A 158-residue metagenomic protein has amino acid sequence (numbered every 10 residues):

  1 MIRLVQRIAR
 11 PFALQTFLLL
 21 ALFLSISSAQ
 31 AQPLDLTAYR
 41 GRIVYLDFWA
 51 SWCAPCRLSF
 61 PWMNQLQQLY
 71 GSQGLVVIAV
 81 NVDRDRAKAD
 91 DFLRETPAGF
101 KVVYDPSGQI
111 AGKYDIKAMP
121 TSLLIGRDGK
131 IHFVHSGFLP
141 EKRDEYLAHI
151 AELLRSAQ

Functional and structural regions predicted by a protein language model:
M1-R10: N-terminal secretory signal peptides that target proteins for export/translocation
P11-S25: Bacterial N-terminal signal peptides
A29-P33: Boundary at the C-terminal end of the N-terminal hydrophobic targeting segment
R42-I43, F60-V80, R94: Conserved helix-turn-beta segment immediately C-terminal to the redox Cys motif in thioredoxin-like folds
R42-V44, F48-W52, A118: Short pre-active-site segment immediately N-terminal to redox-active cysteine/selenocysteine motifs in thiol-based
F48-Q65: Conserved redox-active cysteine motifs that mediate thiol-disulfide chemistry, especially di-cysteine Cys-X(1-2)-Cys
D90-D128: Short, internal strand/loop/helix patches that form the active-site neighborhood or redox-interaction surface
L124-Q158: Thiol-/selenol-based redox modules, centered on thioredoxin-like and closely related oxidoreductase domains
